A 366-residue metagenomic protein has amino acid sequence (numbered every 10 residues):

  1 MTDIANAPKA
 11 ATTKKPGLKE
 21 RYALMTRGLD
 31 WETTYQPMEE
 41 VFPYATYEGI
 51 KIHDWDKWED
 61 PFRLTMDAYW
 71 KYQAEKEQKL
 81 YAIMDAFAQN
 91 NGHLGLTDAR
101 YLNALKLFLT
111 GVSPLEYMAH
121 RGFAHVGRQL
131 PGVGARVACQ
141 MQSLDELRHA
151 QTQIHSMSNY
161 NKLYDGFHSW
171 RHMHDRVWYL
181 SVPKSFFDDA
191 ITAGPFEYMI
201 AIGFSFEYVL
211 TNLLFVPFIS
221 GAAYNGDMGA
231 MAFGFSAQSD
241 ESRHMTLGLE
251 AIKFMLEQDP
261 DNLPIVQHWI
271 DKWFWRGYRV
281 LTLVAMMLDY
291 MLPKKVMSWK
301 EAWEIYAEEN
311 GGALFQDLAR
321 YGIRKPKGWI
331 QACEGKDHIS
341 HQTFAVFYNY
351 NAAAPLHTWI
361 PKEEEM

Functional and structural regions predicted by a protein language model:
M1-H53, K57, N262-M366: Extended, helix-rich structural scaffolds rather than catalytic motifs
E20, W58-T65, A104-F108, P131-R148 (+2 more regions): Alpha-helical scaffold segments that form or flank carboxylate-/histidine-based iron centers
Y35-A86, L147-W170, L249-A251: Conserved alpha-helical segments that form or flank metal/cofactor-binding pockets of metalloenzymes
Q73-Q129: Long, hydrophobic/aromatic-enriched structural stretches that serve as scaffold segments
F87-F108, S169-S205, A223-N225, L263 (+1 more regions): Acidic/His metal-coordination segments adjacent to aromatic residues that form catalytic metal sites in metalloenzymes
L107-S181: Long, hydrophobic, well-ordered secondary-structure blocks that form the structural core and pocket-lining surfaces
H125-V137, N159-Y164, A190-A193, V216-S236 (+2 more regions): Inter-helical turn/loop segments and adjacent helix faces that build the functional surface of alpha-helical bundle
M141-N159, S236-F254, K272-R279: Alpha-helical scaffold segments in carbohydrate-active enzymes
